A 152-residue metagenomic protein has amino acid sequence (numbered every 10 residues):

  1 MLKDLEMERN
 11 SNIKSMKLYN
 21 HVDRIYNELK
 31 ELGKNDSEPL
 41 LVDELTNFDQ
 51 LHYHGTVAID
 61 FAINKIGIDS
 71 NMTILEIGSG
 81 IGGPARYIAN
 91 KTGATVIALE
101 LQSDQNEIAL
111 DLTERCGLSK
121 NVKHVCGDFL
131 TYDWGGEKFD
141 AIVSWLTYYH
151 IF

Functional and structural regions predicted by a protein language model:
M1-E31: N-terminal auxiliary segments of SAM/dcSAM-dependent transferases
N35: N-terminal glycine-rich anion-binding loops that anchor highly charged ligand groups
D43-Y53: Class I SAM-dependent methyltransferase Rossmann-like catalytic core, especially the SAM/SAH-binding loop
H52-S70: Conserved alpha-helix/loop element of class I SAM-dependent methyltransferases that forms part of the SAM/SAH-binding
D69, K120, E137: Structured loop/turn residues at beta-strand edges in well-structured enzyme cores
L75-I77, I81-T131: Class I SAM-dependent methyltransferase SAM/SAH-binding core
Y132-I142: A short acidic, Gly/Pro-enriched loop at the edge of an enzyme's catalytic core that lines a small-molecule cofactor
A141-F152: A short SAM/SAH-binding and catalytic strip from SAM-dependent methyltransferases
